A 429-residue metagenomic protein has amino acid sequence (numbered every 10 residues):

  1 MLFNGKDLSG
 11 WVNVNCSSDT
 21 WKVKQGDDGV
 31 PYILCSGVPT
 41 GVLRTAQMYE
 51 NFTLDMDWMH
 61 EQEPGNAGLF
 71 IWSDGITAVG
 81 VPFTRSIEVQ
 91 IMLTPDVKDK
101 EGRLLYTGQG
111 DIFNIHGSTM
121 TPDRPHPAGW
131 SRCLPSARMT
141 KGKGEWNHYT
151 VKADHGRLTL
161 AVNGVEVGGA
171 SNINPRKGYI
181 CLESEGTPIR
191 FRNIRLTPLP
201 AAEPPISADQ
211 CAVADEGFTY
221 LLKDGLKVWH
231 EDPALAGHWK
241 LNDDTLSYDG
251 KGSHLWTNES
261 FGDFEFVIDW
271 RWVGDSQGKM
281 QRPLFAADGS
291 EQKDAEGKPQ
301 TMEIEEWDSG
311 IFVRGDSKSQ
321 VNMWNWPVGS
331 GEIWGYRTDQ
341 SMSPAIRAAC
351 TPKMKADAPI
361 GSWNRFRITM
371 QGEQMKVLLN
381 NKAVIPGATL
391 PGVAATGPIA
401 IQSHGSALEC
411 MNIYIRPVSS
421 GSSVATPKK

Functional and structural regions predicted by a protein language model:
M1-K429: Carbohydrate-interacting regions of secretory-pathway proteins
